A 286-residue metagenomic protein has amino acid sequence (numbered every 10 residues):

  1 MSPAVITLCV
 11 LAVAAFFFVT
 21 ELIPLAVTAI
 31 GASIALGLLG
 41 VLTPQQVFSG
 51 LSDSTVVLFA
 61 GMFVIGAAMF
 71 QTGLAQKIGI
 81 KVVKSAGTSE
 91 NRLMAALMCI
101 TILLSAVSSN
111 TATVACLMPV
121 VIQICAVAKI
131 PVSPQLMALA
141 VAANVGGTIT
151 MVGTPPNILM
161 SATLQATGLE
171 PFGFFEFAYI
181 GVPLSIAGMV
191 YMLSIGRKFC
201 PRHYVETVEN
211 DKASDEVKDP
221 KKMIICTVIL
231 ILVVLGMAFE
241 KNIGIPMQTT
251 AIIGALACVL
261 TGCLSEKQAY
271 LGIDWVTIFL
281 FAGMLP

Functional and structural regions predicted by a protein language model:
M1, I80, K84, R197-V228 (+1 more regions): Intrinsically disordered, low-complexity non-transmembrane regions of multi-pass membrane transporters
M1-C9, S52-V64, V107-V114, G153-P156 (+2 more regions): Structural signature of hydrophobic alpha-helical transmembrane segments
M1-P3, F17, Q45-T55, E170-P183 (+3 more regions): Interfacial loop-to-helix junctions that mark the boundaries of transmembrane helices in multi-pass membrane
I6, I65, A128-A138, G146-L159 (+1 more regions): Juxtamembrane and boundary regions of transmembrane helices in multi-pass small-molecule transporters and channels
L8-F16, G31-I34, L38, A60 (+11 more regions): Generic alpha-helical transmembrane segments of integral inner-membrane proteins, especially permease/transport modules
V13, V27, G31-I34, L38-I130 (+1 more regions): Membrane-embedded alpha-helical segments and adjacent helix-loop junctions characteristic of multi-pass solute
V13-I30, V190, S194-K198, P220 (+2 more regions): Flexible hinge motifs at transmembrane-helix junctions and intramembrane kinks/re-entrant loops in multi-pass membrane
A14-I23, I100-S109, A140-V152, L235-N242: Transmembrane alpha-helix interface/packing and boundary motifs in multi-pass membrane proteins, characterized by
